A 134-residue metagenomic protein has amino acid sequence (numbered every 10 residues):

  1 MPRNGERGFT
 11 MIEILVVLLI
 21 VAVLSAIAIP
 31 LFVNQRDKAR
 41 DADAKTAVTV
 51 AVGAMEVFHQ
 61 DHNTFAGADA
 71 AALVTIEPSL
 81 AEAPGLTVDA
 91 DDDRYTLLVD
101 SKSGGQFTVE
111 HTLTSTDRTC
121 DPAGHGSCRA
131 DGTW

Functional and structural regions predicted by a protein language model:
M1-F9: N-terminal leader/signal peptides at the extreme start of proteins
E6, E13, E56: Acidic-residue sensor for enzyme active/binding pockets
E6, I20, A26, A51 (+1 more regions): Short glycine/serine/threonine-biased micro-segments
I12-L31: Alpha-helical hydrophobic helix detector
A26, N34-D37, G53, V57-Q60: Regular, well-ordered alpha-helical segments
L31-T49, H62: Aliphatic-rich helix starts adjacent to a transmembrane/signal segment
G53-W134: Periplasmic/extracellular, small/polar-rich flexible segments of pilin-like filament-forming proteins
